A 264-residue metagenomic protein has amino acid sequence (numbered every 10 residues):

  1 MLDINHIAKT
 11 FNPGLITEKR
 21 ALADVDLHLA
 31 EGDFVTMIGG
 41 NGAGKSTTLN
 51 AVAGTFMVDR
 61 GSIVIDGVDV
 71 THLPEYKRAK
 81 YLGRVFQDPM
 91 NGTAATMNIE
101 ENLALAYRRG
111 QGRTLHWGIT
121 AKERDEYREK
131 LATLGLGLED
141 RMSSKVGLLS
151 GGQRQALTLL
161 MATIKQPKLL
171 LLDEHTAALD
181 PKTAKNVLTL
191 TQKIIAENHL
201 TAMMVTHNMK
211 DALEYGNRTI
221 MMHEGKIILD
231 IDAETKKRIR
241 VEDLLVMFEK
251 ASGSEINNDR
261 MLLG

Functional and structural regions predicted by a protein language model:
M1, T10-D24, P74: A short, flexible loop at the N-terminus of ABC-type nucleotide-binding domains that lies
L15, M57, D69-G83, N91 (+3 more regions): ABC ATPase NBD coupling module
I38-G40: The feature captures the beta-strand-to-loop junction immediately N-terminal to the Walker
A53: Helix-to-loop junction immediately C-terminal to a conserved catalytic motif
G61-V68, I231: Conserved ABC transporter NBD signature motif
A162-T163: ABC ATPase C-loop
T206-H207: H-loop/switch region of ABC-family ATPase nucleotide-binding domains
K226-S252: Conserved beta-strand-loop-alpha-helix hinge in the C-terminal portion of ABC ATPase nucleotide-binding domains
